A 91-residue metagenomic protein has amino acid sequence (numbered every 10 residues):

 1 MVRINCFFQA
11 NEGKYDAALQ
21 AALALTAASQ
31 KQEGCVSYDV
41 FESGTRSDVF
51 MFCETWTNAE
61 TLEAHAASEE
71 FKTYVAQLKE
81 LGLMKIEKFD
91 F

Functional and structural regions predicted by a protein language model:
M1-V2, D16: Compositionally biased, disordered extreme N-termini, encompassing classical targeting presequences
V2, D39-R46, Y74-F91: Glycine-rich beta-strand-turn "strand-cap" elements at beta-sheet edges
V2-F8, D39-A66: Short, well-ordered beta-strand segments in beta-rich or mixed alpha/beta enzyme and ligand-binding folds
A10-E12: Beta-strand elements of well-folded, non-transmembrane domains
K14-V36, E70-T73: Short amphipathic alpha-helical segments
A18-A27, E42, V49-F50, E54 (+1 more regions): A generic structural signal for ordered secondary structure
A21, F41, H65-S68, Q77: Residue-level signal for well-ordered alpha-helical positions
